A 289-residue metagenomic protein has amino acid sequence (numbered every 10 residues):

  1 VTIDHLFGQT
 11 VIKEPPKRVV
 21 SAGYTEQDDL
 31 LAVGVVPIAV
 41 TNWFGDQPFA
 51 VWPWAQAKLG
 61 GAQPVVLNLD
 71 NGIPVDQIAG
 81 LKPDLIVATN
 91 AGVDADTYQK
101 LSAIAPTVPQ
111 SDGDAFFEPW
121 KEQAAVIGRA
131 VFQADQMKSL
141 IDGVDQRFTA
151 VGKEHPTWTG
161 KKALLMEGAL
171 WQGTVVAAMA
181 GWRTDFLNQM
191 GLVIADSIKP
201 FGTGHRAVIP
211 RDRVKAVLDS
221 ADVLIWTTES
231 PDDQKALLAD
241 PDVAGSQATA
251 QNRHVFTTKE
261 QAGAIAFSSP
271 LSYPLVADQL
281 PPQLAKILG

Functional and structural regions predicted by a protein language model:
V1-L31, F44, P281-G289: Extracytoplasmic low-complexity, Pro/Thr/Ser/Ala/Gly-rich segments that lie immediately after a secretion/anchoring
F7, L67-V75, F201-R211: Short helix-initiation/N-cap motifs at beta->coil->alpha
Q9, D96-L170, A266-G289: Extracytoplasmic substrate-binding proteins
R18-V33, Q136-S197: Basic- and aromatic-lined ligand-binding clefts that recognize polyanionic substrates
E26-Q77: A short, structured surface patch at a secondary-structure boundary
V75-I78, K82-A88, P106, V214 (+1 more regions): Proline-aspartate-enriched helix->loop->beta-strand connector
A169, V175, G202-P231: Ligand-binding pocket segment of bilobal, Venus flytrap-like solute-binding proteins
V217-G289: Structured C-terminal subdomain patch of bacterial secreted/periplasmic proteins
